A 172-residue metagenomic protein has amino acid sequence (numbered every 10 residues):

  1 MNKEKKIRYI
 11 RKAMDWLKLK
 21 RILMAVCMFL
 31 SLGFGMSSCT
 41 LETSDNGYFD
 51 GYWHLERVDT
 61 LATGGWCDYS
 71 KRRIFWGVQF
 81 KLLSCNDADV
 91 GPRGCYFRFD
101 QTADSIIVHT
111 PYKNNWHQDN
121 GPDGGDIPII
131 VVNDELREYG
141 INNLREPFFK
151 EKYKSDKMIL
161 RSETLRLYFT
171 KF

Functional and structural regions predicted by a protein language model:
M1-C39: Sec-dependent bacterial lipoprotein signal peptides
C39-H54: N-terminal helix-cap/turn-to-beta initiation motif at the start of protein domains
D50-Y52, F80-L83, K154-I159: Short, hydrophobic/aromatic-rich segments at coil-to-beta transitions
H54, S84, I107, I159 (+1 more regions): General beta-strand recognition
L55-V58, D68-F75: Transition segment at domain starts
D59-C67, K81-Y153: Contiguous, well-ordered beta-strand patches that form the walls/edges of small beta-barrel/beta-sandwich domains
R98-Q101, Q118, Y153-F172: Edge beta-strand at a domain terminus
